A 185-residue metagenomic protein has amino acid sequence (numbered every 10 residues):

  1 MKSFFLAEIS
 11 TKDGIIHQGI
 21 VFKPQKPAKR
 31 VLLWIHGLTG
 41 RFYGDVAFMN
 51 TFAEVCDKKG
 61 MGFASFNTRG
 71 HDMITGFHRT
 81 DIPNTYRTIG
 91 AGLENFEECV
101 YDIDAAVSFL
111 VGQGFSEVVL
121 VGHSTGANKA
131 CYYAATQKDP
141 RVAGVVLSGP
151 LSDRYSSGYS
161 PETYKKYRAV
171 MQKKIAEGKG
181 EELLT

Functional and structural regions predicted by a protein language model:
M1-P27: N-terminal cap/lid segment of alpha/beta-hydrolase-fold proteins
L6, H17, A91-E94, R141-T185: The alpha/beta-hydrolase serine catalytic core
K26-F77: Short, surface-exposed "cap/lid" segments of acyl-processing enzymes
K26-P27, L110-S116: Glycine-rich phosphate-binding loop signature in dinucleotide/nucleotide-binding domains
T80-Q113: Alpha/beta-hydrolase active-site loop
E117-G122, S148: Short beta-strand immediately N-terminal to the catalytic nucleophile in serine-hydrolase-like folds
V121-G126, A130: Gly/Ala-rich beta-loop-alpha elbow adjacent to hydrolase catalytic centers
Y132-T136: Active-site signature of alpha/beta-hydrolase-fold catalytic machinery across serine- and Asp/Cys-nucleophile hydrolases
